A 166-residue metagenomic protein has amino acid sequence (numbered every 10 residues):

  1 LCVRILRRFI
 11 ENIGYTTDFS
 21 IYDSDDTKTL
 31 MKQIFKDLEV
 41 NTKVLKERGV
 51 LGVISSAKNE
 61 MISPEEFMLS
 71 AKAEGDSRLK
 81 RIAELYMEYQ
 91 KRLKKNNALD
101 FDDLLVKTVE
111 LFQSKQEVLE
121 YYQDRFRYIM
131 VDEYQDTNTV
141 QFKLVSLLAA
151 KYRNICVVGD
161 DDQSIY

Functional and structural regions predicted by a protein language model:
L1-Y128, Y152-R153, Q163-I165: A basic/glycine-biased coupling hinge at the interface between accessory DNA-binding modules
S24, T137-N138: Generic structural signal for well-ordered secondary structure
V118, Y122, E133, Q141-L144: Helical "lid/switch" subdomain of P-loop NTPase nucleotide-binding domains
Q123, M130-T137, V158-G159: Hydrophobic residues in beta-strands of the RecA-like P-loop NTPase core, especially within AAA+ ATPase
T139-Y166: Conserved RecA-like helicase ATPase core segment that couples NTP binding/hydrolysis to strand translocation
